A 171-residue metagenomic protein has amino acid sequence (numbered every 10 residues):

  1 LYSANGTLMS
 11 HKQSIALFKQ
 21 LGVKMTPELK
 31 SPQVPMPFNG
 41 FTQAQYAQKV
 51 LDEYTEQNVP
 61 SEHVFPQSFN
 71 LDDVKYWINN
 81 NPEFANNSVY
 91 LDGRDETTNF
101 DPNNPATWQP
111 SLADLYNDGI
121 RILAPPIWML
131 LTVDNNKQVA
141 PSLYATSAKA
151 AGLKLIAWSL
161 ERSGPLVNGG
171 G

Functional and structural regions predicted by a protein language model:
L1-K75, N79-N87, L91-E96, D118-G119 (+1 more regions): Metal-dependent phosphodiesterase/phospholipase catalytic core, i.e., the His/Asp/Glu-rich active-site region
Y2-A4, M36-N39, A44, P82-G171: C-terminal active-site rim and adjoining tail of enzyme catalytic domains
